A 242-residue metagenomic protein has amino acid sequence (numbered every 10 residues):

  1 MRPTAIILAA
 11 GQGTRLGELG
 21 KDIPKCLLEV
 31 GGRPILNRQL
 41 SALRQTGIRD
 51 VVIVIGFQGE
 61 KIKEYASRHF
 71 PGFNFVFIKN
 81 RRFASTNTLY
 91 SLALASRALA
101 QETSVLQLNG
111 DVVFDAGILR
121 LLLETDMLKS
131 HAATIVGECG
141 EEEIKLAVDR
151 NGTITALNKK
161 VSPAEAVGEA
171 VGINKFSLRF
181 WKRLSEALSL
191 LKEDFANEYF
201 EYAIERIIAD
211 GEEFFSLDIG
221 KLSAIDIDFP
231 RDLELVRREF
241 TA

Functional and structural regions predicted by a protein language model:
M1-A5, V167-A242: Conserved alpha/beta core of the MobA/IspD/sugar-nucleotide pyrophosphorylase nucleotidyltransferase superfamily
M1-G20: N-terminal nucleotide-binding beta1-loop-alpha1 segment
M1-I7, R33-T103: Conserved N-terminal catalytic core of the sugar/cofactor nucleotidyltransferase
D22-N37: Short catalytic helix/loop segments, enriched in acidic residues and glycine and frequently bearing histidine
C26, N74-V76, T153, E213-F215: Conserved beta-strand segments of alpha/beta enzyme cores
L27, L146-V148, S216: A structural signal for short hydrophobic beta-strand segments in well-ordered beta-sheet cores
F70-V148: Conserved beta-loop-beta/alpha segment of the NTase-like Rossmann-fold superfamily that binds/positions NTPs
D115-E193: Conserved core of the sugar-phosphate nucleotidyltransferase
